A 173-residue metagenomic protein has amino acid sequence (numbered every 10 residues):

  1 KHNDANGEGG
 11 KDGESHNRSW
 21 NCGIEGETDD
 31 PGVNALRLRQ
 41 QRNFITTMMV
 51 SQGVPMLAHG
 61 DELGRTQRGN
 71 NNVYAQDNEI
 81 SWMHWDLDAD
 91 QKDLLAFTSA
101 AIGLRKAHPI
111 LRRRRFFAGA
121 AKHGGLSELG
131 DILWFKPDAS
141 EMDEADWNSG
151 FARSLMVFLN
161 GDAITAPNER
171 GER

Functional and structural regions predicted by a protein language model:
K1-R173: Loop/helix patches that line or flank the sugar-binding groove of alpha-linked glycan CAZymes
